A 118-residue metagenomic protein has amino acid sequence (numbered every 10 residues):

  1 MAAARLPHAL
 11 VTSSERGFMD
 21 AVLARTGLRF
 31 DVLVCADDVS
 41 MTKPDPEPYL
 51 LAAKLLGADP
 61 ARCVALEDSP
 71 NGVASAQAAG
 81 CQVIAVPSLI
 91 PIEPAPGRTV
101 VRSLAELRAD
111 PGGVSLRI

Functional and structural regions predicted by a protein language model:
M1-R5: Catalytic-core regions built around general acid/base machinery
L6, R16-I118: Asp-based, Mg2+/Mn2+-dependent phosphohydrolase catalytic module
T12-S14: Conserved phosphate-coupling serine/threonine residues in phosphotransfer and NTP-handling enzymes
